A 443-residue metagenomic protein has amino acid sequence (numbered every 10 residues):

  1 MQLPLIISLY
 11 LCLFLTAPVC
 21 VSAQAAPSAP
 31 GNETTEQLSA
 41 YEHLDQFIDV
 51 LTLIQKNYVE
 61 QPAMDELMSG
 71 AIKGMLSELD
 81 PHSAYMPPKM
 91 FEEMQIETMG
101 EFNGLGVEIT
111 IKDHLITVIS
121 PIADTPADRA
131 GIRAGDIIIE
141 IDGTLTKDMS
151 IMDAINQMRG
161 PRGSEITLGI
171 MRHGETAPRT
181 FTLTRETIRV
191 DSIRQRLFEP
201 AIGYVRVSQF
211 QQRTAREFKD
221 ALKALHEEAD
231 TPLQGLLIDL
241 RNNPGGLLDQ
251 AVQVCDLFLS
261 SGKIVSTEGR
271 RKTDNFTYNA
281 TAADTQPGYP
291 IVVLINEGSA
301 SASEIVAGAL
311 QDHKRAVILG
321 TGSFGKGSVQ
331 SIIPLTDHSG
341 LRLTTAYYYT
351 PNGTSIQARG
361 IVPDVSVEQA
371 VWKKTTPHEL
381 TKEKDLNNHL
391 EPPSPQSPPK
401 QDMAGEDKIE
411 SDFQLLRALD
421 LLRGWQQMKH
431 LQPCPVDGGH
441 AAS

Functional and structural regions predicted by a protein language model:
M1-I7, S443: Positively charged n-region of N-terminal signal peptides that target proteins for export
I6-P18: Bacterial N-terminal signal peptides
V19-A23: Sec/Tat signal peptide C-region and signal peptidase I cleavage site
A26, G31-H43, F47-M64, I96 (+3 more regions): Cleft-lining beta-strand/loop regions that shape enzyme active-site pockets
A26-D45, D49-N57, A63, E78-G106 (+3 more regions): Glycine-biased strand-turn-strand hairpin within the trypsin-fold
Q55-I119, G163-T167, M171-I193, L416-H440: Extended, small/polar residue-biased N-terminal targeting/export presequences and adjacent propeptide/linker tracts
E297-A300, G308, D312-I318, S323-L380 (+1 more regions): Acidic, polar loop-rich interaction surfaces within structured domains
Y347, N352-S443: Conserved functional hotspot residues or short segments at active or partner-binding sites across diverse domains
